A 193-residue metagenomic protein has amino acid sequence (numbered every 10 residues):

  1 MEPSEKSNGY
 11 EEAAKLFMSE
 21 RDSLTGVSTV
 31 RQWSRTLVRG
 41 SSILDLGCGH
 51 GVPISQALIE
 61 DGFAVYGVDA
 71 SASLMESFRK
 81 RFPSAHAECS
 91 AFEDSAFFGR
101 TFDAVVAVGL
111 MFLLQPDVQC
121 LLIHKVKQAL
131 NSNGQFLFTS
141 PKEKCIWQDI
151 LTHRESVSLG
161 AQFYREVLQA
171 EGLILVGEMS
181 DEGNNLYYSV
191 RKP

Functional and structural regions predicted by a protein language model:
M1-V38, G49-F97, L114-L121, K125 (+1 more regions): Class I (Rossmann-like) S-adenosyl-L-methionine-dependent methyltransferase catalytic domain, capturing the SAM-binding
S41-S42: Nucleotide donor/acceptor-binding cores
L46: Conserved beta-strand/loop positions that form the S-adenosyl-L-methionine
V106: A conserved beta-strand element that flanks and buttresses the S-adenosyl-L-methionine
G109-L113: Short catalytic micro-motifs in class I SAM-dependent methyltransferases
A129: Glycan-recognition surfaces
